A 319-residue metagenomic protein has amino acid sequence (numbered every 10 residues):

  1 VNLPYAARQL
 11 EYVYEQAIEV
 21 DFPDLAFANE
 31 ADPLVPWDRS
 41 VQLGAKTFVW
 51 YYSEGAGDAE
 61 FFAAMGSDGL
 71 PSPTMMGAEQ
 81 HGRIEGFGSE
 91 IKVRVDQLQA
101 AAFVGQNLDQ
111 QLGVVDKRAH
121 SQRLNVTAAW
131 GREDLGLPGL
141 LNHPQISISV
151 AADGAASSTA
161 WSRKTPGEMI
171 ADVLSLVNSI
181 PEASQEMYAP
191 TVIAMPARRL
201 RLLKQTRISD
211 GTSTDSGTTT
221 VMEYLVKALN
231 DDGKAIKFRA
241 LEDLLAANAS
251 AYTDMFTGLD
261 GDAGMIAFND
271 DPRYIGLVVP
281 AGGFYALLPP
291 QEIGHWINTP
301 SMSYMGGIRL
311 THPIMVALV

Functional and structural regions predicted by a protein language model:
V1-L34, D38, Q205-V319: Sequence/fold signature of self-assembling virion shell proteins
Y5, Q9, V13, G82 (+4 more regions): Alpha-helix boundary/N-cap detector
Y5, T74, G82, E133-N142: Terminal, non-catalytic protein-protein interaction segments that mediate quaternary/complex assembly
L10-S89: Assembly/oligomerization interface modules of large self-assembling protein complexes
G88, K92-D172: Alpha-helical scaffold segments that mediate packing/assembly in large oligomeric complexes
R94-D96, M195-R198, H312: Helix N-cap / beta->alpha transition motif
L135-L137, Q145-S147, R198-L202, L244-A247 (+1 more regions): Short, catalytically relevant binding-site loops at active-site mouths
L141-T219: Extended, solvent-exposed, turn-rich assembly/linker loops in the middle of proteins
